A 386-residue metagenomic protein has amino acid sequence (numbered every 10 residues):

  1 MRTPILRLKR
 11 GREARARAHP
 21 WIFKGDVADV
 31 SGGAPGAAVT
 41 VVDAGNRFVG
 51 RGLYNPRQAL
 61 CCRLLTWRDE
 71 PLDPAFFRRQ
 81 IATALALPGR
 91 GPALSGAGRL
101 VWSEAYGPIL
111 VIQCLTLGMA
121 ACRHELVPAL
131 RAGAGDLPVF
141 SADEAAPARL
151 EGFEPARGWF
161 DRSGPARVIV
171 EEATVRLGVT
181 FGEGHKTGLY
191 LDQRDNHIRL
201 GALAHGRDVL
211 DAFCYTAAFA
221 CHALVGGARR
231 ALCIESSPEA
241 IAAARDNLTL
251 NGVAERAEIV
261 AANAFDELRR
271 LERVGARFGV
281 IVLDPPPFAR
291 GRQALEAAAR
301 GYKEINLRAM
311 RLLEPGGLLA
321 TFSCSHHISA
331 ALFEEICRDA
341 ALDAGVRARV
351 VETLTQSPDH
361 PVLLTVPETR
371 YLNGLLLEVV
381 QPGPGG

Functional and structural regions predicted by a protein language model:
M1-A105: Non-catalytic accessory regions of SAM-dependent methyltransferases
V101-E104, A120-Y190: Non-catalytic substrate-recognition/targeting regions of SAM-dependent transferases
H205-Y215: Conserved class I S-adenosyl-L-methionine
T216-R229: Conserved SAM-binding loop of SAM-dependent methyltransferases across substrates and taxa, primarily the Class I
R230-E235: Conserved SAM-binding motif I beta-strand of class I
E239-V282: S-adenosyl-L-methionine
F278-R308: Mobile active-site "lid"/loop adjacent to the S-adenosyl-L-methionine
E304, L318-G386: C-terminal catalytic and target-recognition region of SAM-dependent MTase-like enzymes, primarily methyltransferases
